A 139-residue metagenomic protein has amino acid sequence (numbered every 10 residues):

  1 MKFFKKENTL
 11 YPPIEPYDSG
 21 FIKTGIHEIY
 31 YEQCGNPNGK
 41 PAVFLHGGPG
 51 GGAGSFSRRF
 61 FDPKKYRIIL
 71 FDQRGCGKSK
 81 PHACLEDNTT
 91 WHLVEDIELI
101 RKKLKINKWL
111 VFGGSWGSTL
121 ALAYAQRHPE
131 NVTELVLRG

Functional and structural regions predicted by a protein language model:
M1-G20: An N-terminal hydrophobic leader/cap segment in hydrolases
F21-P81: Conserved HGGG/HGGXW glycine-rich cap/lid loop of the alpha/beta-hydrolase fold
E32, L99-K103, A123: Residue-level signal for well-ordered alpha-helical scaffold segments within enzymatic catalytic domains
S79-C84, L110: Glycine- and acidic
H82-L93: Catalytic nucleophile-loop/oxyanion-hole region of alpha/beta-hydrolase and closely related hydrolase-like folds
W91-W109: Conserved acidic catalytic loop of the alpha/beta-hydrolase fold
N107-G139: Conserved hydrolase catalytic core segment
